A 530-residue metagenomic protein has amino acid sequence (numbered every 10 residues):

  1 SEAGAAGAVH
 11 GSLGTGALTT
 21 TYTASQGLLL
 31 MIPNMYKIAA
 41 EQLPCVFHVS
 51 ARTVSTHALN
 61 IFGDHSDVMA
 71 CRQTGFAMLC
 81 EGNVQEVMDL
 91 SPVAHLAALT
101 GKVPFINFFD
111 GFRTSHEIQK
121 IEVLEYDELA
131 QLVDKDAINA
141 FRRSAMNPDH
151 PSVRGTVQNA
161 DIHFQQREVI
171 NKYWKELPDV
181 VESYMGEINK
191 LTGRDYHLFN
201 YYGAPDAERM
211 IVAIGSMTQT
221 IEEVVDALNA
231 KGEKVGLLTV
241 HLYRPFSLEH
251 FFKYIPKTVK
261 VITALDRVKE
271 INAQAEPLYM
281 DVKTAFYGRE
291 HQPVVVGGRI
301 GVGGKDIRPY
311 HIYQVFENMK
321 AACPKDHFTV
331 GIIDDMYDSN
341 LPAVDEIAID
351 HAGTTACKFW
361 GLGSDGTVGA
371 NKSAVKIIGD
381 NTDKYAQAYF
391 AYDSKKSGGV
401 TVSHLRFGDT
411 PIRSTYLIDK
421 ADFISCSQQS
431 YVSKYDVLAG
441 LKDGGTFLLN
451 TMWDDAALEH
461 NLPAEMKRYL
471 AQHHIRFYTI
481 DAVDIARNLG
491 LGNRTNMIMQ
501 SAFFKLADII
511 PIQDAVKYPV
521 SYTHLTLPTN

Functional and structural regions predicted by a protein language model:
S1-A70, G75, P92, G111-F112 (+3 more regions): Thiamine diphosphate
I61-G111, T284, G288-G301, Q472-T479: Conserved thiamine diphosphate
M78-N139, G304-V344, N530: Structural signature of the thiamine diphosphate
F105-N200: Conformationally flexible catalytic loops at phosphate/diphosphate-handling active centers
V212-L238, A356-K420, I424: Anionic-ligand anchoring segments at beta-strand to alpha-helix junctions in alpha/beta enzyme folds, i.e., glycine
V261-A348, T479-G490, R494-Y522: Peripheral docking tails and interdomain loops at the edges of cofactor- or intermediate-handling domains
G440-P463: ADP-ribose/adenylate-binding Rossmann-like module
T523-T529: Conserved small/polar residues in nucleotide/adenosyl-binding loops
